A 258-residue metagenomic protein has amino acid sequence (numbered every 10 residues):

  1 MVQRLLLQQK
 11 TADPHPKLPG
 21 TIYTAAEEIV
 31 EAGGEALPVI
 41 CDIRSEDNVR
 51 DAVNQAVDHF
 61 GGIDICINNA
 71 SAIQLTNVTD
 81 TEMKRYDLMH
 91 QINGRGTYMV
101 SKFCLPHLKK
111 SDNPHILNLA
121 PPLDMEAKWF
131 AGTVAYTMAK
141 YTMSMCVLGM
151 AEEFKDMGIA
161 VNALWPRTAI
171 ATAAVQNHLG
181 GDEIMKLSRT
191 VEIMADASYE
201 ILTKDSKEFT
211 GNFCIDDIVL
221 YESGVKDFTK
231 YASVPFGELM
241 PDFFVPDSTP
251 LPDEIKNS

Functional and structural regions predicted by a protein language model:
M1-T24: Conserved glycine-rich Rossmann-like NAD(P)H-binding loop of the short-chain dehydrogenase/reductase
P19-Y23, I40-A52, M83: The beta1-alpha1 cofactor-binding region of Rossmann-like NAD(H)/NADP(H)-dependent oxidoreductases
A32-L37, Q55-N68, Q74, A160: A glycine-rich helix->loop->beta "capping" turn within Rossmann-like NAD(P)(H)-dependent oxidoreductase domains
A52, I67, V100-C104, L108 (+3 more regions): Hydrophobic positions on the long internal alpha-helix of Rossmann-like NAD(P)-dependent oxidoreductase domains
N77-V78, E82-D87: Substrate-binding pocket helix/loop in short-chain dehydrogenase/reductase
K109-M157, W165-I170, Q176, G180-G181: Catalytic loop of short-chain dehydrogenase/reductase
A163-L164, G181-S258: C-terminal helical subdomain
